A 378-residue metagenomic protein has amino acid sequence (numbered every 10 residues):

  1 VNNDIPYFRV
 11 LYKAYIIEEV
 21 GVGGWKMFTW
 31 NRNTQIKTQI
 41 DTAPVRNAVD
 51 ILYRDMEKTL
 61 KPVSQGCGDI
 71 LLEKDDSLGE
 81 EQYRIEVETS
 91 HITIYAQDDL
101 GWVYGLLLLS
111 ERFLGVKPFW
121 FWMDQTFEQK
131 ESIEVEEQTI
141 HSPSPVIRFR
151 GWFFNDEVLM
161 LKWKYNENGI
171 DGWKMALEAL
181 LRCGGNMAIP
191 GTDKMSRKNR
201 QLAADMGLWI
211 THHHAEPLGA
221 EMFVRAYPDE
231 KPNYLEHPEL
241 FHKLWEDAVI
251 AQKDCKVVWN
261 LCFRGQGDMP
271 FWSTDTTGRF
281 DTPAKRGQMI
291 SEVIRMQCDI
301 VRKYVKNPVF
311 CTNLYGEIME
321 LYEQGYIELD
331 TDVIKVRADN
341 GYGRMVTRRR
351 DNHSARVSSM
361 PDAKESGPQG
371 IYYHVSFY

Functional and structural regions predicted by a protein language model:
E19, G23-S144: Contiguous, structured surface segment used for ligand recognition
P44, S77-L78, G101-W102, L159-K162 (+8 more regions): Flexible loop/turn segments at secondary-structure boundaries
I92-M123, M195-A220, D229-A251: Hydrophobic or amphipathic alpha-helical targeting/insertion segments
Y95-A96, N155-I170, C183-G191, V224-F241 (+2 more regions): The substrate-binding groove and active-site-proximal loops of carbohydrate-active enzymes, especially glycoside
W120-M187, G367-G370: An acidic-aromatic substrate-binding cleft motif
R150-F154, A188-P190, I210-H212, W259-L261 (+3 more regions): Hydrophobic faces of well-ordered beta-strands that scaffold small-molecule active sites in alpha/beta enzyme cores
L181, N186-G191, D339-G341, S354-Y378: Structured mid-domain segments that build the active-site/substrate or prosthetic-cofactor binding neighborhood
R200, A204, P232-S366: Gly/Pro-rich turn-and-neighbor structural signature
